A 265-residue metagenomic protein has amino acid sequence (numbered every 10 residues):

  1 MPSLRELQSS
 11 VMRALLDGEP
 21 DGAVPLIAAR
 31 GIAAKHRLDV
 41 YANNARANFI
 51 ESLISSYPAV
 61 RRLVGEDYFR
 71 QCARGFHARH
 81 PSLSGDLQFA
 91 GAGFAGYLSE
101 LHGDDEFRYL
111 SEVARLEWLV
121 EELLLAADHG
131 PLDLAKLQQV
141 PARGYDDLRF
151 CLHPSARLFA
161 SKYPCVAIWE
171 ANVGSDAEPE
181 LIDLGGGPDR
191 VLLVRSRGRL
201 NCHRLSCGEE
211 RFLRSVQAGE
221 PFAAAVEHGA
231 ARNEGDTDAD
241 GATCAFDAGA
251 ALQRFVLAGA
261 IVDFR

Functional and structural regions predicted by a protein language model:
M1-P141, G198, H203-R265: Long, charge-rich, low-complexity alpha-helical segments
G22, L148, P154-S155, G187-R190 (+1 more regions): Generic structural motif recognizing short loop/turn segments at the entrances and edges of beta-strands
A47-N48, Y145, E178-E180: Intrinsically disordered, low-complexity segments enriched in polar/charged residues with Gly/Pro, especially when
E112-V113, A142, D147-C151, I182-L184 (+1 more regions): A general structural signal for short secondary-structure junctions and capping/turn motifs
G130, P141-A160: Hydrophobic, aromatic-enriched interface-forming segments
P154-A218: Low-complexity, glycine/alanine/valine/leucine- and proline-rich hydrophobic stretches
